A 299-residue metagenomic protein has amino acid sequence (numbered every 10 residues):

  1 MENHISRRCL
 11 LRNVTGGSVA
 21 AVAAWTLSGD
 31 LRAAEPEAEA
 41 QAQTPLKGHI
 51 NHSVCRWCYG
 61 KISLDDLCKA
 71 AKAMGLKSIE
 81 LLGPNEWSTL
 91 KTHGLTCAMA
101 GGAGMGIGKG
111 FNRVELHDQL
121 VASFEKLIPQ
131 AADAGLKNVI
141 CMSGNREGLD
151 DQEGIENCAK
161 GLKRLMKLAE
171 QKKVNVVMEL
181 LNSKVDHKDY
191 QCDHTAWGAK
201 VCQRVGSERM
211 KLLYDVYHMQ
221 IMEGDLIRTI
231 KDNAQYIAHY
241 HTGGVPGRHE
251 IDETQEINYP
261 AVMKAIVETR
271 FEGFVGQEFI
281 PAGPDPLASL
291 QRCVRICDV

Functional and structural regions predicted by a protein language model:
E2-K72, G135-K137, C192-Y214, H218-V299: Histidine-acidic metal/acid-base catalytic patches
C9, N13-L27, Q41-L46, G110-K211 (+1 more regions): Active-site acidic/histidine proton-transfer and metal-coordination neighborhood in alpha/beta enzyme cores
C58-G60, G83-N85, A103-M105, N145-E147 (+4 more regions): Active-site-proximal loop/turn and secondary-structure-junction residues that shape catalytic pockets, frequently
L67-E86: Catalytic domains of carbohydrate-active enzymes, especially glycoside hydrolases
W87-K91: Active-site-adjacent beta->alpha loops and helix N-cap segments on the catalytic face of soluble alpha/beta enzymes
L95-Q119: Mid-chain, structured segments of secreted extracytoplasmic proteins
